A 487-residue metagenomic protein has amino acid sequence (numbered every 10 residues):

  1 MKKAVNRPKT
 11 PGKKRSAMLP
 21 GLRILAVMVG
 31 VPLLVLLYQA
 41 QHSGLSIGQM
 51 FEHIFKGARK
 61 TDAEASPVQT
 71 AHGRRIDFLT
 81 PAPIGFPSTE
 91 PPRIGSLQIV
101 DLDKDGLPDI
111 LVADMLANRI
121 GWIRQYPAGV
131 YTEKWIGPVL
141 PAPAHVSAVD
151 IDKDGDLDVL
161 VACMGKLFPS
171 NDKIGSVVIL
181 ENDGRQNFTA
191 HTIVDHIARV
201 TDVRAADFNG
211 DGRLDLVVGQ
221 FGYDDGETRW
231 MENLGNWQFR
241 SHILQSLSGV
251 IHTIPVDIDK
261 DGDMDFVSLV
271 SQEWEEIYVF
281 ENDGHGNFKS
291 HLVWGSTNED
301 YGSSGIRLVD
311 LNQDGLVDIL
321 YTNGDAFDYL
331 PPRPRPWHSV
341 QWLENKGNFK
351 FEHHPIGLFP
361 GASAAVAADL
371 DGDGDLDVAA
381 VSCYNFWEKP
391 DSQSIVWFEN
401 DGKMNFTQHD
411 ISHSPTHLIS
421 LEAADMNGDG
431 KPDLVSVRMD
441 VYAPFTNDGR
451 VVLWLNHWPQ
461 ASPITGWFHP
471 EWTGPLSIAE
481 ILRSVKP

Functional and structural regions predicted by a protein language model:
K2-R7, G21-P487: Beta-propeller-forming repeat regions
G12-L22: Short, low-complexity patches enriched in S/T/P/G
